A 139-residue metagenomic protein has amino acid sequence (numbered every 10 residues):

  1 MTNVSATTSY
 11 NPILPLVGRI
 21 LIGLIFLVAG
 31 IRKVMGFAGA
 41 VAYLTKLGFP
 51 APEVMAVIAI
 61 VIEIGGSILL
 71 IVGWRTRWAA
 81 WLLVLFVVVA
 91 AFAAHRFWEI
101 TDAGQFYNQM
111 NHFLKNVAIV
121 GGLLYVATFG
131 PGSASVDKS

Functional and structural regions predicted by a protein language model:
M1-M35, T45, E53-V61, G65-S139: Extended, low-polarity transmembrane helix blocks
